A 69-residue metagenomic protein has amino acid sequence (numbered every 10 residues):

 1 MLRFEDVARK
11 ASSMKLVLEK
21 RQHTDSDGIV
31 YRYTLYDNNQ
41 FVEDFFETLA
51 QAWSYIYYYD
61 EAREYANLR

Functional and structural regions predicted by a protein language model:
M1-L2, N38-Q51: A short, exposed loop/beta-hairpin motif centered on an aromatic-Gly-Thr core
M1-R32, A66: Short N-terminal "domain-start" leader segments that mark the transition from disordered tails or signal peptides into
Y58, A62-Y65: Alpha-helical oligomerization interfaces
